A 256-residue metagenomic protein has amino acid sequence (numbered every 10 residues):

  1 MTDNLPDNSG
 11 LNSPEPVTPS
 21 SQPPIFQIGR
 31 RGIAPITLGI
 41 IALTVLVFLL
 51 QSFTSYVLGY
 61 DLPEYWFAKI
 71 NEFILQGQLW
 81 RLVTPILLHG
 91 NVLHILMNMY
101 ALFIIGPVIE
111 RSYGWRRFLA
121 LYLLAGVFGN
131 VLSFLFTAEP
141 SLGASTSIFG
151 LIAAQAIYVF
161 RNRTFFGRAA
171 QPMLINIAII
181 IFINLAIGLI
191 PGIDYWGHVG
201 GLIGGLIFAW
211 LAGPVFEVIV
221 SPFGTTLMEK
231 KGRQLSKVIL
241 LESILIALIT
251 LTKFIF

Functional and structural regions predicted by a protein language model:
M1-L82, A169-M173, A212-F256: N-terminal signal-anchor transmembrane helix
P24, R81-T84, F103-Y113, L135-F136 (+2 more regions): Short juxtamembrane and helix-loop transition motifs at transmembrane-helix boundaries in membrane proteins
I33-A144, I190-Y195: N-terminal TM1-TM2 helical hairpin plus the immediately adjacent luminal interfacial "cap"
T37-A42, L119-L123, I148, L174-A178 (+3 more regions): Hydrophobic alpha-helical transmembrane segments
L46-L50, T54, F128, L132 (+7 more regions): Alpha-helical membrane-inserting segments
Q78-L82, G126, L151, N176-I181: Generic alpha-helical secondary structure signal
I95-L102, L142-A154, D194-G213: Alpha-helical transmembrane segments that form the membrane-embedded catalytic/substrate-binding core of multi-pass
A154-N162, G167-G188: Multi-pass alpha-helical transmembrane bundles in non-GPCR membrane proteins that perform intramembrane catalysis
